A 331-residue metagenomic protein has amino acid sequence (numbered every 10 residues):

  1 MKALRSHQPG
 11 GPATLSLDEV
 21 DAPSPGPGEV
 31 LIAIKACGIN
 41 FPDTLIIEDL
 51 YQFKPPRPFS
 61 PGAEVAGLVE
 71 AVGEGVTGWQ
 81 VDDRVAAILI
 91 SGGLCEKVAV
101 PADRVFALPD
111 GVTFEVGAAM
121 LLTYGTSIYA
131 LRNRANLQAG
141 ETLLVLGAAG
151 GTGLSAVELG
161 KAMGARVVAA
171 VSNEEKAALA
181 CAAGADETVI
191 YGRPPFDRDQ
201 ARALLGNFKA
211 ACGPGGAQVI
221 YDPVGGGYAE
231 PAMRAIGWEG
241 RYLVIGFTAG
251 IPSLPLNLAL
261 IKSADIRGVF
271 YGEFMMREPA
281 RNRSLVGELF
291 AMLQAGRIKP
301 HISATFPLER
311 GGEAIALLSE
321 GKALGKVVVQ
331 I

Functional and structural regions predicted by a protein language model:
D21-G38, L50-G92: Glycine-rich beta-strand-centered segment in the early N-terminal region that forms part of a ligand/cofactor-binding
L45, R84-G147, R193-F196: NAD(P)H dinucleotide-binding glycine-rich loop of Rossmann-like/cofactor-binding domains, especially the beta1-alpha1
M120-P194: Mid-domain Rossmann-like dinucleotide-binding core that forms the NAD(H)/NADP(H) cofactor-binding site
G147-A148, V224, F247: NAD(P)H cofactor-binding loop motif with strongest signal on the N-terminal glycine-rich segment
A162-G227, A280-S284: Adenosine-nucleotide cofactor-binding segment
V171, A180, G227-I298, Q330-I331: Glycine-rich phosphate-binding loop and adjacent beta-alpha segment of Rossmann(oid) nucleotide-cofactor-binding
F290-A291, A295-A304, G312-I331: C-terminal capping/lid region of NAD(P)-dependent oxidoreductase domains
